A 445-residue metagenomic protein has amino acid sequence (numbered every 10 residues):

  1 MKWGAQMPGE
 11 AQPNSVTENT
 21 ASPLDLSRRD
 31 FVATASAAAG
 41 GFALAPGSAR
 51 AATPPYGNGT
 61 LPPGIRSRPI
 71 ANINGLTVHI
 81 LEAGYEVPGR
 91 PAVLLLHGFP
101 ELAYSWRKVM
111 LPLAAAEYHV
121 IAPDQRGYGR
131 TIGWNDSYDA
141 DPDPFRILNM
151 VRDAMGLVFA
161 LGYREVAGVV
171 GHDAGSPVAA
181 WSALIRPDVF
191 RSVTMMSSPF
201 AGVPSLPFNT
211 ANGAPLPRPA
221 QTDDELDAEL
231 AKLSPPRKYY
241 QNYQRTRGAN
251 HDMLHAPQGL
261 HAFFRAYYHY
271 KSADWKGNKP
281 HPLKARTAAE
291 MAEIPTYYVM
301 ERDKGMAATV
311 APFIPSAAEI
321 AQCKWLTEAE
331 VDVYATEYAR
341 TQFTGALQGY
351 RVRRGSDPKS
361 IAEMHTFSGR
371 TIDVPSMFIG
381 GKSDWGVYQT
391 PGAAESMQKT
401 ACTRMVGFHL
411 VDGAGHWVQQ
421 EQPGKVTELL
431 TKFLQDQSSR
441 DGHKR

Functional and structural regions predicted by a protein language model:
M1-L26: N-terminal secretory signal peptides
P23-D30, A39-P54: N-terminal twin-arginine translocation
P54-R68, V78, E86-V87, A92 (+2 more regions): Flexible "cap/lid" subdomain of the alpha/beta-hydrolase fold that forms the substrate-access gate
S67, V120-A122, F408-L410: Conserved beta-strand scaffold positions in the cores of enzyme catalytic domains, especially in NTP/NDP-utilizing
I73-G75: Glycine-centered tight beta-turn/hairpin loop motif at sheet-sheet or coil-to-beta transitions
L81-W134, H172: Conserved HGGG/HGGXW glycine-rich cap/lid loop of the alpha/beta-hydrolase fold
F99, A103-W106, A174, W181 (+2 more regions): Signature tryptophan residues that serve as conserved aromatic anchors
R404-R445: Catalytic active-site module of serine/aspartate enzymes centered on a nucleophile-bearing elbow/loop
